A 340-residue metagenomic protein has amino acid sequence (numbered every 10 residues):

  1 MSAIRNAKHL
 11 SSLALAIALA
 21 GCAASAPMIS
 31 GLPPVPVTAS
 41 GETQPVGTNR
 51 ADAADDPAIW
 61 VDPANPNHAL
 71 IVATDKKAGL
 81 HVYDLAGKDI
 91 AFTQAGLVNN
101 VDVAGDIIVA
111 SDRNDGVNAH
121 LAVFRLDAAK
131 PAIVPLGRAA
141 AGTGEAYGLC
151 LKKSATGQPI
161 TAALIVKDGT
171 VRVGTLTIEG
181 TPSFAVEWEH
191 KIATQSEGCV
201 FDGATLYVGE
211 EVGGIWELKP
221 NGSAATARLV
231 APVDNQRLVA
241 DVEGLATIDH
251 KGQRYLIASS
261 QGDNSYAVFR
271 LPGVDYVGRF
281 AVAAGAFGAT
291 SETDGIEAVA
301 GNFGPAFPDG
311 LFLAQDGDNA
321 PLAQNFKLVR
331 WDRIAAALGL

Functional and structural regions predicted by a protein language model:
S2-L13: Bacterial N-terminal signal peptides that target proteins for export
I4-R5, A18, A231, D275: N-terminal non-cleavable signal-anchor helices
S11-G21: Bacterial N-terminal signal peptides
A23-L340: Sequence/structural signature of beta-propeller domains
